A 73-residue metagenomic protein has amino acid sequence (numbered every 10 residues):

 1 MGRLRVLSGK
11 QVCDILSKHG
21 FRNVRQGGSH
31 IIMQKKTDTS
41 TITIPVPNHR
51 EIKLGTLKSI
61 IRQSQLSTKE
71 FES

Functional and structural regions predicted by a protein language model:
M1-G27, K35, I42: N-terminal first-folded block
M1-R3, K35-D38, R62, K69-S73: Ribonuclease/tRNase effector modules and their secretory precursors
L4, N48-H49: Residues that cap or flank secondary-structure elements
H19, H30, H49: Histidine-centered active-site/metal-ligand motif
Q26-S29, E72-S73: A short, aromatic/hydrophobic, helix- or strand-capping loop or linear motif that either lines the entrance/gate
T39-T41, K58: Hydrophobic residues within membrane-embedded alpha helices
P45: Short Lys/Arg-enriched helix C-cap and helix-to-coil transition segments that create basic nucleic-acid-contact patches
H49-S73: C-terminal structural segments of small proteins and small subunits
